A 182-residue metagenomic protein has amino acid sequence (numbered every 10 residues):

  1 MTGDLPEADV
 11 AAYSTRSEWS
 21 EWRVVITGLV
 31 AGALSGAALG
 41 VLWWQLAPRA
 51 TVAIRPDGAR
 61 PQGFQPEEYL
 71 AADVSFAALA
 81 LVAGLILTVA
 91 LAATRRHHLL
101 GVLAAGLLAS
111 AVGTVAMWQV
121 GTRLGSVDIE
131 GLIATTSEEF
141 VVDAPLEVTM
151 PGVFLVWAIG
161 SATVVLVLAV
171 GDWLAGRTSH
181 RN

Functional and structural regions predicted by a protein language model:
M1-T15, R181-N182: Acidic/Ser-Thr/Pro-Gly-rich, low-complexity N-terminal segments of Actinobacterial cell-envelope proteins
A11-W22, Q62-P66, A144: Cytosolic juxtamembrane amphipathic/interface segments immediately preceding and feeding into a transmembrane helix
S14-V25, P48, I86-G106, T122-I129 (+1 more regions): Cytoplasmic membrane-interface segments at the C-terminal ends of transmembrane helices
W19, R23-A31, S75-L79, G101-A105 (+2 more regions): Alpha-helical transmembrane segments of integral membrane proteins
G28-W44, A104-T122: Hydrophobic alpha-helical membrane-insertion segments
T51-Y69, A134-E138: Perimembrane loop-to-helix junctions flanking transmembrane segments
E68-V82, F140-T163: Hydrophobic alpha-helical transmembrane segments
G113-S137: Juxtamembrane non-transmembrane "cap" segments at the membrane-aqueous interface of multi-pass membrane proteins
